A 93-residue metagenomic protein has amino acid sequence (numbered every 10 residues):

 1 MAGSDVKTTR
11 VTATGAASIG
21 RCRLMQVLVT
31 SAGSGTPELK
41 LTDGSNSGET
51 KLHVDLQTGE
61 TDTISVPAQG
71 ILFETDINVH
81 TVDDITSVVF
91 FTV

Functional and structural regions predicted by a protein language model:
M1-V93: Surface-exposed, low-hydrophobicity beta-strand/loop segments enriched in small/polar/acidic residues
